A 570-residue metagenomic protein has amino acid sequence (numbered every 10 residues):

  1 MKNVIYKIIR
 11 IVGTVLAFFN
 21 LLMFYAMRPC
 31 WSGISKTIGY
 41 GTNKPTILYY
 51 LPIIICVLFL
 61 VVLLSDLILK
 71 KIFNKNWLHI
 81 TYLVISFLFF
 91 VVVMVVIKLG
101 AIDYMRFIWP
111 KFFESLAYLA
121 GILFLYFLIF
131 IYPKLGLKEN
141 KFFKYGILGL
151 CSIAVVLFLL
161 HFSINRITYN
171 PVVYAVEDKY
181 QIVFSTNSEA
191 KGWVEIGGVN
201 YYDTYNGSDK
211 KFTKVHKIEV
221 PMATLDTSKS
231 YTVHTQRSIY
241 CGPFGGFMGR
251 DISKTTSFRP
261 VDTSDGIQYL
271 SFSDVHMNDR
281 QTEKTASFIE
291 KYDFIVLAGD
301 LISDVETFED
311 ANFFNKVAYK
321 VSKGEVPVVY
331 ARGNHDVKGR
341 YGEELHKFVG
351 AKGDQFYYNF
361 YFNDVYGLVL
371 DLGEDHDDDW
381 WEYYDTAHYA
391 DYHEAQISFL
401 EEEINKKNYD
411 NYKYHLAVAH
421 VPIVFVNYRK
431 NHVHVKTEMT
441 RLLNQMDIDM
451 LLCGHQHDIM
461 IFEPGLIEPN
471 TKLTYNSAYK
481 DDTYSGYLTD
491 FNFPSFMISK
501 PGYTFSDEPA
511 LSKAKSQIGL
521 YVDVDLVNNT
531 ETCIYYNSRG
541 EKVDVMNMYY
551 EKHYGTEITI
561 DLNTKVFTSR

Functional and structural regions predicted by a protein language model:
N3-L270, S538-R570: Acidic, histidine-bearing metal-coordination/catalytic regions of metal-dependent phosphoesterases
W31-Y40, R106-K111, D203-K210, V215-V220 (+7 more regions): Acidic/histidine-rich helix-loop elements that form or flank divalent-metal/phosphate-binding sites at the catalytic
Q236-G249, S253-T256, N312-N405, E438 (+3 more regions): Extended active-site neighborhood of metal-dependent phosphoesterases/phosphodiesterases
F247-A298, S303: An acidic-aromatic substrate-binding cleft motif
D265-Q268, E290-I295, K323-V329, F362-G367 (+3 more regions): Loop/turn elements at helix/coil->beta-strand transitions in domains of secreted/extracellular proteins
L270-D274, F294-D300, V326-N334, L370 (+3 more regions): Active-site neighborhood of phospho(di)ester-bond hydrolases with catalytic His/Asp-centered motifs
M277-R280, S303-E306, R332-Y341, D375-D379 (+3 more regions): Active-site environment of divalent metal-dependent phosphoester hydrolases
K407-L451, I461: Active-site-proximal segments of metal-dependent phosphoesterases and phosphodiesterases across multiple
